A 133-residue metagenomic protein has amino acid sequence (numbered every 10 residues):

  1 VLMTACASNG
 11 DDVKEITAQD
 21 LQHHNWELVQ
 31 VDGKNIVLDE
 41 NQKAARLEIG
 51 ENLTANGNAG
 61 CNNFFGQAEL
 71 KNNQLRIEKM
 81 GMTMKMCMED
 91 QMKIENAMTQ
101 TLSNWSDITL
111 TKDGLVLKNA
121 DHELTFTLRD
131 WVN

Functional and structural regions predicted by a protein language model:
C6-N133: Lipid interaction determinants
